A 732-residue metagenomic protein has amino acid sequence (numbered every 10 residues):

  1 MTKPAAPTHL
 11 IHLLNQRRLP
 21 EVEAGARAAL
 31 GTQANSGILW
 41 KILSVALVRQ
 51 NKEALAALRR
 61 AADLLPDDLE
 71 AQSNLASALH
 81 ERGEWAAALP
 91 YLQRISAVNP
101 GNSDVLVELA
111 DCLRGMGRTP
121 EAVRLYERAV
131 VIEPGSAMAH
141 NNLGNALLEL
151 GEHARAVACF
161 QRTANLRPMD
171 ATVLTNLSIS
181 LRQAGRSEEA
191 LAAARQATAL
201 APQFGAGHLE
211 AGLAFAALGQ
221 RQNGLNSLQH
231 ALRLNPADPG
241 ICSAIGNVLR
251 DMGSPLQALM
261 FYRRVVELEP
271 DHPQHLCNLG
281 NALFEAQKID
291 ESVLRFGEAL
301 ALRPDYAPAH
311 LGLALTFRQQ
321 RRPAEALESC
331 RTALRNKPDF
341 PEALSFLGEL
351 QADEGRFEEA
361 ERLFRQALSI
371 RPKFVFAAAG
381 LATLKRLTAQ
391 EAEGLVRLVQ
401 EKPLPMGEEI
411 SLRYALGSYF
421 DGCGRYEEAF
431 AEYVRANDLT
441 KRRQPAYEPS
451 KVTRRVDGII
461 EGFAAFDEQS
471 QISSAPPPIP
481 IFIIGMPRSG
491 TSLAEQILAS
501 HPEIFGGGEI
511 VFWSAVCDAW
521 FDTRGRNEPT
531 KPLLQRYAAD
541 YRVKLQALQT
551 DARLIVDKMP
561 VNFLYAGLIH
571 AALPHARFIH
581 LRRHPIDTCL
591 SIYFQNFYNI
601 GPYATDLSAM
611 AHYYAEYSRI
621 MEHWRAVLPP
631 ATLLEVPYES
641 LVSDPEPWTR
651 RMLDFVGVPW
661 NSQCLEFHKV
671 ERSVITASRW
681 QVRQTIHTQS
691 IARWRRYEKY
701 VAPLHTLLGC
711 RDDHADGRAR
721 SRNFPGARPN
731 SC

Functional and structural regions predicted by a protein language model:
R17, R49-N51, G83, G117 (+8 more regions): Residue-level detector of the short coil/turn that links helix A to helix B within each tetratricopeptide repeat
T32, L64, V98, I132 (+9 more regions): Structural marker of alpha-solenoid helical repeat scaffolds
K41-V45, E70-E81, D104-G115, M138-E149 (+8 more regions): Conserved alpha-helical positions within TPR/SEL1-like repeat arrays
E354, I504-G507, V511-Q535, Q549-L708 (+2 more regions): PAPS-dependent sulfotransferase catalytic domain
Y426-E427, A431-Y537, R683, H687: PAPS-dependent sulfotransferase catalytic core
